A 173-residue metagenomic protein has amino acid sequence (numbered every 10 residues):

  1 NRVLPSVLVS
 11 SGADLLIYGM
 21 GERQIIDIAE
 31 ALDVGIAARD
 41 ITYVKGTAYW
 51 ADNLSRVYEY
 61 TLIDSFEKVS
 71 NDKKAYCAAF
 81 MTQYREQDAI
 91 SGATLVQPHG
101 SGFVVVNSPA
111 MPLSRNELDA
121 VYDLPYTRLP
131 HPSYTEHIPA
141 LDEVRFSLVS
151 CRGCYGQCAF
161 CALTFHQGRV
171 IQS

Functional and structural regions predicted by a protein language model:
N1-G100, V104-N107: Glycine-rich beta-alpha loop elements in corrinoid/cobalamin-binding modules across cobalamin-dependent enzymes
R85-S173: Radical SAM [4Fe-4S] cluster-binding motif and immediate context
